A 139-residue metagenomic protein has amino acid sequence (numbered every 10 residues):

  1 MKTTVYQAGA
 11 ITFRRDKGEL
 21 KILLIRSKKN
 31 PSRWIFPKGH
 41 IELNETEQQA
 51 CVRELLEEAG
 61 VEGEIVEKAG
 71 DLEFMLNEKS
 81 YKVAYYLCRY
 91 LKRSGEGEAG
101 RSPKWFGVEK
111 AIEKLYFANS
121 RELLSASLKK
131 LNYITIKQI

Functional and structural regions predicted by a protein language model:
M1-F36: N-terminal strand-loop-strand
I41-S127: Unchanged
L131-I134: Active-site-proximal or metal-binding-adjacent scaffold patches in catalytic folds
